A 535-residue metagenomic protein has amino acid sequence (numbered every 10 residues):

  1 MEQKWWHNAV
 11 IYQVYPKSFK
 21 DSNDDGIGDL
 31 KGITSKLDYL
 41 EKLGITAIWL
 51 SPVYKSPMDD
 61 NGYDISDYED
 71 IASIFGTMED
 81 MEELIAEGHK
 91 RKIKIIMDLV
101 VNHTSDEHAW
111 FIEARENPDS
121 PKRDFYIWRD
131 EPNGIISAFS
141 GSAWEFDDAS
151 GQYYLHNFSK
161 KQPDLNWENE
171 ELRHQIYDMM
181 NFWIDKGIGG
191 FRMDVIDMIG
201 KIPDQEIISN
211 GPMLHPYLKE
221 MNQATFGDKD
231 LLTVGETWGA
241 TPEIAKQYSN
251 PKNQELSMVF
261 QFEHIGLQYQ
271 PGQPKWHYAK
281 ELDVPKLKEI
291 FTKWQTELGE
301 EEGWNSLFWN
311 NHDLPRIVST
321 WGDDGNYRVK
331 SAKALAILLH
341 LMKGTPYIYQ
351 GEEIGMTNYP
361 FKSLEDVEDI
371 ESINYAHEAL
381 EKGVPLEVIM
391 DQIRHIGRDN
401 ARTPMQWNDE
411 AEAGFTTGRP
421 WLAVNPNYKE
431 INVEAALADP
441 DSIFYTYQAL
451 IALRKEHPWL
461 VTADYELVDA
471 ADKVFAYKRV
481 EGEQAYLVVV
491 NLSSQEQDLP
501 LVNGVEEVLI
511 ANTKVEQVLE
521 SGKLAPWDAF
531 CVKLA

Functional and structural regions predicted by a protein language model:
E2-Y177, N181, D185, I196-P251 (+2 more regions): Acidic/aromatic-lined carbohydrate-recognition and catalytic surfaces of CAZymes acting on diverse glycans
W5-W6, T225, L232, G239 (+8 more regions): Loop/helix patches that line or flank the sugar-binding groove of alpha-linked glycan CAZymes
S56-P57, H103-S105, M198-P203, A240-A245 (+6 more regions): Flexible loop/turn segments at secondary-structure boundaries
G189, T292-D313: Aromatic-lined glycan-binding groove of carbohydrate-active enzymes
I202-P203, W304-G325: Active-site clefts of carbohydrate-active enzymes
E496-K514: Beta-strand-rich binding/interaction modules
L519-A535: C-terminal beta-strand-rich structural cap/linker in extracellular carbohydrate-active enzymes
